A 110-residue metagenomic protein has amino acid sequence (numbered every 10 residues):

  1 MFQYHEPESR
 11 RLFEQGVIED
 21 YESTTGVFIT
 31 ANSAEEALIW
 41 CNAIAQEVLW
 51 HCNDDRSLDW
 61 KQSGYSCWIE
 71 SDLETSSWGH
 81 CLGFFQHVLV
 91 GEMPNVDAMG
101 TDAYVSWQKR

Functional and structural regions predicted by a protein language model:
M1-E8, Q15: A short beta-strand micro-motif
Q3-H5, N32, K61, E70: A structural detector for beta-sheet-dominated domains
S9-R10, A37: Eukaryotic short linear interaction motifs
F13-E14, I18, D54: Intrinsically disordered, low-complexity coil segments
Q15, T30, A43: Structured alpha/beta reader/binder surfaces that contact nucleic acids or chromatin modification marks
E19-N32: A short, exposed loop/beta-hairpin motif centered on an aromatic-Gly-Thr core
T30-W40: A short, structured loop/turn motif at beta-sheet edges
A43-R110: Short, mixed-charge low-complexity intrinsically disordered segments
